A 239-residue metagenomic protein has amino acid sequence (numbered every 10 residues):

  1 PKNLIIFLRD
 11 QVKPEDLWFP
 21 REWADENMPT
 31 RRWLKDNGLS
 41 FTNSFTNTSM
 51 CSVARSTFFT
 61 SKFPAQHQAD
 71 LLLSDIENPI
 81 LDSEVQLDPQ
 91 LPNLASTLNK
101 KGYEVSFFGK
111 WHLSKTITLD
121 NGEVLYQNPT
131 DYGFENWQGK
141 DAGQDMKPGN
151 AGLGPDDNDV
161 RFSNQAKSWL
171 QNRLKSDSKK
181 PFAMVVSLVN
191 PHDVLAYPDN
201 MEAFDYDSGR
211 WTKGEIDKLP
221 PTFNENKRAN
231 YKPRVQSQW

Functional and structural regions predicted by a protein language model:
P1, K35, M50-S52, N99-K100 (+2 more regions): Extracellular/periplasmic catalytic domains that process cell-envelope and extracellular macromolecules
P1, Q11-D25, S49, R173-K180 (+1 more regions): Active-site-proximal cap/lid insertion segments
I6-R9, K13-S106, I117, G139-A142: Active-site segment of extracytoplasmic enzymes that catalyze sulfate/phosphate-ester chemistry
F19-W23, I80-E84, L119-G122, A151-G154 (+1 more regions): Short, flexible/disordered intra-domain loops and linkers
F59-K62, E123-Y132, E202: Short, hinge-like loop/turn segments at secondary-structure boundaries
H67, H112, H192: Histidine-centered active-site/metal-ligand motif
G109-W111, V186-N190: Short, well-ordered beta-to-alpha junction loops that form the rim of enzyme active sites and present histidine/acidic
Y126-L188: Catalytic-adjacent loop/helix segments of enzymes that bind and process anionic phosphate/sulfate esters
